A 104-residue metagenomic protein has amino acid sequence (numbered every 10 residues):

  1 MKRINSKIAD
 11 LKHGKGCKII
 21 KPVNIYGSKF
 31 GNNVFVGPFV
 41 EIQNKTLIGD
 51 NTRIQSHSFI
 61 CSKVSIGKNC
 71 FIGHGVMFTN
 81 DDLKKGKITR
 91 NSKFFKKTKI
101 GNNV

Functional and structural regions predicted by a protein language model:
M1-K12, K21-F30, V34-V104: Flexible, glycine/small-residue-enriched loop-and-beta-strand segment within the central core of proteins
